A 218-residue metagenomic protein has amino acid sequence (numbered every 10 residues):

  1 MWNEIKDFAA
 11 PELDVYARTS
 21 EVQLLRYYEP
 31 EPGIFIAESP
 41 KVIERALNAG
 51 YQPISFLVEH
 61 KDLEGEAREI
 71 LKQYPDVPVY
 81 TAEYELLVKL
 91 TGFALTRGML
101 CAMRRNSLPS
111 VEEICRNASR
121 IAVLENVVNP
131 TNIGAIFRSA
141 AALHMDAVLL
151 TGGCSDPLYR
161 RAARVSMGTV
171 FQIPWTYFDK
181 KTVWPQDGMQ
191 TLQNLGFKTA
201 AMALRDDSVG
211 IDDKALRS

Functional and structural regions predicted by a protein language model:
M1-E66, C154-S155: Boundary-proximal intrinsically disordered activation/regulatory segments immediately upstream of a helical core
N3, S107-D207: RNA substrate-binding interface of SAM-dependent RNA methyltransferases
L47, Q73, Q193-N194: Anion (oxyanion) recognition and catalysis
P53-V58, V79-T81, F171-T176: Short hydrophobic/aromatic-enriched beta-strand-loop microsegments
L71-G92: A glycine-rich helix N-cap at a beta->alpha junction
C101: Glycine-rich phosphate-binding loops that contact phosphosugars or nucleotide phosphates
D213-S218: Short, intrinsically disordered, charge-balanced linker/junction segments flanking boundaries in proteins
